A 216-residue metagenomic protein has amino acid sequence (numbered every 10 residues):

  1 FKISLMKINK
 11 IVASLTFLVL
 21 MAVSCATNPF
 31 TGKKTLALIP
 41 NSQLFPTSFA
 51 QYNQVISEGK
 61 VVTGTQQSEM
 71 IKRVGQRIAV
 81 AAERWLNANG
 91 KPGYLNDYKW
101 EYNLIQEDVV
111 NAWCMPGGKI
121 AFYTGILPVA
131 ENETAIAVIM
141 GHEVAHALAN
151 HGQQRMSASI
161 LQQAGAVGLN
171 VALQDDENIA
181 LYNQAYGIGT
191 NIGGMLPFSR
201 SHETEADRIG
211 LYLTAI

Functional and structural regions predicted by a protein language model:
F1-L5: Short, Lys/Arg-enriched N-terminal segments with co-localized hydrophobic residues within the first ~10-30 amino acids
I8-A13, C25-I216: A Zn2+-metalloprotease active-site environment signal
S14-A22: Bacterial N-terminal signal peptides
